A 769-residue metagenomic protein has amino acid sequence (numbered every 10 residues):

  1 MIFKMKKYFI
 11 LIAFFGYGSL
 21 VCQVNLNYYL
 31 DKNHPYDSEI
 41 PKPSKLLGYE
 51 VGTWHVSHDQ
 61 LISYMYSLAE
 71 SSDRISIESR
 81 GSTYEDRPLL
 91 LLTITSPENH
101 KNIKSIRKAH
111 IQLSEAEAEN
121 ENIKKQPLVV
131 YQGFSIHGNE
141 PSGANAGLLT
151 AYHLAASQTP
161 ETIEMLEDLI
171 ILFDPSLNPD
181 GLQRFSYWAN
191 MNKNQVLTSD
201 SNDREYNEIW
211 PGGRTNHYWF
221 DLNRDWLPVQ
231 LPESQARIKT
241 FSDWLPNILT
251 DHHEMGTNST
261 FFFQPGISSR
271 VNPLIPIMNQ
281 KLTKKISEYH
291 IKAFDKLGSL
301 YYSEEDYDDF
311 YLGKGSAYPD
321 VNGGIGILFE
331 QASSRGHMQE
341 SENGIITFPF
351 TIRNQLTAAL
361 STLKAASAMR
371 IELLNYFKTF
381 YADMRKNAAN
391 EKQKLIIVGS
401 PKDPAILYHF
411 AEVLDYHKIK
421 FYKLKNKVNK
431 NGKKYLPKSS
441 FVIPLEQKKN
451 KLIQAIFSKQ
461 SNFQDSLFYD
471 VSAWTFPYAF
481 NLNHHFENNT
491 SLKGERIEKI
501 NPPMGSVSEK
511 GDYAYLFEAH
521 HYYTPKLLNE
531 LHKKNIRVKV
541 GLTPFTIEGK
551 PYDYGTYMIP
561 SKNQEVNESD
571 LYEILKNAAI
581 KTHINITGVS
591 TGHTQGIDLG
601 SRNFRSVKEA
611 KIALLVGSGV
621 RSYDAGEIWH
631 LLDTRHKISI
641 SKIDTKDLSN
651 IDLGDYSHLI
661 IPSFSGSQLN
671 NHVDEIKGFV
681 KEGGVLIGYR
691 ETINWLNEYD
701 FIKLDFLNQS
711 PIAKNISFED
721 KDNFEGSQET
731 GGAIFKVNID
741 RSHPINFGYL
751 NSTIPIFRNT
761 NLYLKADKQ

Functional and structural regions predicted by a protein language model:
M1-L26: Bacterial Sec-dependent N-terminal signal peptides
Q23-P141, L148-L169, Y218, R224 (+7 more regions): Intrinsic-disorder/low-complexity accessory segments
Q132-F134, D174-S176, L249-H252, Y689: Active-site neighborhood of phospho(di)ester-bond hydrolases with catalytic His/Asp-centered motifs
A151, D168-V196: Carboxylate/His-rich catalytic cores and anion/metal-binding grooves
S176-N178, A189, H252-T260, T692-I693: Short, solvent-exposed turn/loop segments enriched in Gly/Ser/Thr/Pro and often Arg
Y187-Y206, L227, L231-S234, P246 (+1 more regions): Active-site cavity-forming subdomains of large catalytic enzyme subunits
S201-F220: Aromatic- and acidic-residue-enriched carbohydrate-binding clefts of CAZyme catalytic domains
F241-M255: Proline-aspartate-enriched helix->loop->beta-strand connector
